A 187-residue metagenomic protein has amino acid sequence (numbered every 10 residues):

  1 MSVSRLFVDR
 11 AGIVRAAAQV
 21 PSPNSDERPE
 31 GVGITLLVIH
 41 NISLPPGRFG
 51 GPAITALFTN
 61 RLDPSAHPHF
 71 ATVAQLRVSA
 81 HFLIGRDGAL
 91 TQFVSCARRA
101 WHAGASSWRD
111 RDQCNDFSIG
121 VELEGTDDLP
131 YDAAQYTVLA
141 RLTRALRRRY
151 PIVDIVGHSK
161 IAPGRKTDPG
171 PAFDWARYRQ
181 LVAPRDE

Functional and structural regions predicted by a protein language model:
M1-D112: N-terminal catalytic cores of peptidoglycan-degrading enzymes
S2-I13, D112, D116-S118, T126-E187: Basic/polar, cationic surfaces and motifs that engage anionic cell-wall and phosphate/carboxylate ligands
E27-E30, E122, E187: Glutamate identity and glutamate-enriched acidic tracts
I39, V121, L139: Conserved, mostly hydrophobic/aromatic
I42-S43, Q92-S95, I119-D128, A183: Cell-envelope and extracellular/periplasmic
